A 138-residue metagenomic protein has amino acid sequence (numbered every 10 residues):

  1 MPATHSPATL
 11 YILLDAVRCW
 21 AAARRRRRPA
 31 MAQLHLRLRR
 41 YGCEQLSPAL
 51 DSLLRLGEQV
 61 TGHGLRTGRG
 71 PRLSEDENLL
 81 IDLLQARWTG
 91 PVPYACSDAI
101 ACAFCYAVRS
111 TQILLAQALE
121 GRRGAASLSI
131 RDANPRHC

Functional and structural regions predicted by a protein language model:
M1-C138: Polar/charged low-complexity regulatory segments
